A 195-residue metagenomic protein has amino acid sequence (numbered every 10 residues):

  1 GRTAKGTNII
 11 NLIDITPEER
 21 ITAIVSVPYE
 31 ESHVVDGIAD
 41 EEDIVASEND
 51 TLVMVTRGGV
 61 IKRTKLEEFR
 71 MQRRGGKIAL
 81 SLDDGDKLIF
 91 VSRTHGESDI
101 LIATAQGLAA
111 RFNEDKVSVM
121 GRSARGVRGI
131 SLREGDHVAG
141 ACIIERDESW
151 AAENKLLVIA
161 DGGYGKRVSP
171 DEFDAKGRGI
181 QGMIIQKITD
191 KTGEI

Functional and structural regions predicted by a protein language model:
G1-I195: Short, structured "edge-of-domain" segments at secondary-structure transitions
